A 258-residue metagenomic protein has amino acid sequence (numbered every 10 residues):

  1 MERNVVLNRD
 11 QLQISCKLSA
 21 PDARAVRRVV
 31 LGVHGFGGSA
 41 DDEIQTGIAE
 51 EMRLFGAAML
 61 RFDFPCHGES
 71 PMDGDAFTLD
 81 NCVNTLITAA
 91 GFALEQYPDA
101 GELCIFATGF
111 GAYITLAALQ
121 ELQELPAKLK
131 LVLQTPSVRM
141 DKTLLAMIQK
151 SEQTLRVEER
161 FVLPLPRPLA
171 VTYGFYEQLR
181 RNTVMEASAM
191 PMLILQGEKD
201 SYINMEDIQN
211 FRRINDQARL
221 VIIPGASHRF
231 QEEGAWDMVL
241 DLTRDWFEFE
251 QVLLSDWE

Functional and structural regions predicted by a protein language model:
M1-R24: N-terminal cap/lid segment of alpha/beta-hydrolase-fold proteins
V26-G35: Short beta-strand element of the alpha/beta-hydrolase
G37-A49, E206: The serine-hydrolase catalytic nucleophile loop
A49-P71: Conserved alpha/beta-hydrolase
H67-Y97: Catalytic nucleophile-loop/oxyanion-hole region of alpha/beta-hydrolase and closely related hydrolase-like folds
Y97-G109: Alpha/beta-hydrolase fold nucleophile elbow
C104, Y113, L125-I214, A218-I222 (+1 more regions): The alpha/beta-hydrolase serine catalytic core
A107-A117: Glycine-rich nucleophile elbow surrounding the catalytic serine of serine-hydrolase chemistry
